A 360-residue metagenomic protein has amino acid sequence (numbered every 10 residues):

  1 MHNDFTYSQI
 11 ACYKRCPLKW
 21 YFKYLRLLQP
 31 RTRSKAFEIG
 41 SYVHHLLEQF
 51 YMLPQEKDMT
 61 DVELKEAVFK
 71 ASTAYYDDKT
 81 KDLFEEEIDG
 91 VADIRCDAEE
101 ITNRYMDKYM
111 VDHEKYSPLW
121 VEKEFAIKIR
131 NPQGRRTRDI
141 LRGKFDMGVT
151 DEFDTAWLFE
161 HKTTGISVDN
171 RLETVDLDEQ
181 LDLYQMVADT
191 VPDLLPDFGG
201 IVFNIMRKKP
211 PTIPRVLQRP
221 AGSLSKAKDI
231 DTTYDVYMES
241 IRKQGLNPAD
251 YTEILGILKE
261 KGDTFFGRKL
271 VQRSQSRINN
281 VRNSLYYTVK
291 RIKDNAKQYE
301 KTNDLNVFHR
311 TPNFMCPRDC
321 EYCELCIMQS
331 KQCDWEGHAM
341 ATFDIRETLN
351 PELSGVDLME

Functional and structural regions predicted by a protein language model:
M1-E360: RecB-family 4Fe-4S metal-dependent nuclease core
